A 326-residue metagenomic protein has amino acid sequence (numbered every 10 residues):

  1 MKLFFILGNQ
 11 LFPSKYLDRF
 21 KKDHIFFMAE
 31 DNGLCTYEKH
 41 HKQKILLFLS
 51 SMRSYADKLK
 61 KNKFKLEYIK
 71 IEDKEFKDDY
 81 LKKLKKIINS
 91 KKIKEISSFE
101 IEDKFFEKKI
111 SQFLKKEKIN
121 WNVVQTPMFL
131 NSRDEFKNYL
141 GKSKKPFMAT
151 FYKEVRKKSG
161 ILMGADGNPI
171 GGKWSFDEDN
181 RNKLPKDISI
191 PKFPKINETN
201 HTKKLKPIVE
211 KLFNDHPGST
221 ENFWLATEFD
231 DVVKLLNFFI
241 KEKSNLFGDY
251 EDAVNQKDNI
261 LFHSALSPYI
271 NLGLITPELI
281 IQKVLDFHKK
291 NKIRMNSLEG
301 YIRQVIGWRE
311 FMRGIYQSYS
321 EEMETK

Functional and structural regions predicted by a protein language model:
M1-I71: N-terminal beta-strand-loop-alpha-helix module at the start of alpha/beta ligand-binding or catalytic domains
N9, D31, I71-D73, I101-D103 (+3 more regions): An acidic- and aromatic-residue-enriched active-site/binding cleft used to recognize and process polar
F12-S14, L34-Y37, E75-F76, K104-F106 (+5 more regions): Flexible loop/turn segments at secondary-structure boundaries
I25-G33, Q43-L46, L114, G218 (+3 more regions): Terminal-proximal segments
Y68-K74, V123-M128, E251-D252: Acidic carboxylate-rich catalytic motifs and surrounding loops in phosphoryl-/glycosyl-chemistry enzymes
K77-L225: Beta-rich, aromatic/charged-enriched effector core domains that present basic-aromatic interfaces for binding
S159-I302, M312: Glycine/tryptophan-enriched, flexible segments
R303-K326: Aromatic-anchored, charged helix-turn/loop surface patch used as a conserved interaction hotspot
